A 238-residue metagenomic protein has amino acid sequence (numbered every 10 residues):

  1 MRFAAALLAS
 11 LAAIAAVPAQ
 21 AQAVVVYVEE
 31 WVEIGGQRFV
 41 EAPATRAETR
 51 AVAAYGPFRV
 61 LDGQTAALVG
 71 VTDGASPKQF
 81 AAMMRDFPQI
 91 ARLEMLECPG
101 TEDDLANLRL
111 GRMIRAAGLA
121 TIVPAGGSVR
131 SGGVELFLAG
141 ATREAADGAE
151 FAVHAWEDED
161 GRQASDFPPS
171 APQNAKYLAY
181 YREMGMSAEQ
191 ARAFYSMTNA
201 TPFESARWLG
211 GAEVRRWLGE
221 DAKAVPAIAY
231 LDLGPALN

Functional and structural regions predicted by a protein language model:
A5-A15: Bacterial N-terminal signal peptides
V17-A21: Sec/Tat signal peptide C-region and signal peptidase I cleavage site
A23-A91, E97-E102, G148-R192, S196: Small-residue-centered hinge/linker elements
L68, L93, F137, V214: Terminal peptide-recognition signature
A75, Q79, R109, M113 (+6 more regions): Extracytoplasmic/secreted proteins, especially bacterial periplasmic and envelope-associated proteins
M84-E97, I114, G118, G140-A141 (+4 more regions): Sec/Tat-exported extracytoplasmic proteins
P99, R115-D158: Glycine-rich beta-to-alpha active-site loop
D160-N238: Charged, glycine-interspersed solvent-exposed loop segments at helix/strand-loop junctions that cap or gate access
